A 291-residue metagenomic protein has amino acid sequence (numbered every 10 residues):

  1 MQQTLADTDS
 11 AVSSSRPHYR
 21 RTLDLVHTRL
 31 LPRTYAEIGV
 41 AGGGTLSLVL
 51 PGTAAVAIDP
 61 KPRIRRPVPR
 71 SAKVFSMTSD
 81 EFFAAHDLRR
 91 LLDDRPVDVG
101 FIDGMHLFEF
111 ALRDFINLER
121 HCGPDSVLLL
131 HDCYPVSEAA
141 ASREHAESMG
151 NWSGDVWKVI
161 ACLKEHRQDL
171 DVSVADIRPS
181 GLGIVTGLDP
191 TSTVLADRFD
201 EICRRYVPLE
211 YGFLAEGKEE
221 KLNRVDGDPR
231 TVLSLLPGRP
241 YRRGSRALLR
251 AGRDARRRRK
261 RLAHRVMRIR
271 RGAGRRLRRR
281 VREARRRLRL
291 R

Functional and structural regions predicted by a protein language model:
M1-F101, M105-L129, C133-R291: A short alpha-helical cap/connector motif
